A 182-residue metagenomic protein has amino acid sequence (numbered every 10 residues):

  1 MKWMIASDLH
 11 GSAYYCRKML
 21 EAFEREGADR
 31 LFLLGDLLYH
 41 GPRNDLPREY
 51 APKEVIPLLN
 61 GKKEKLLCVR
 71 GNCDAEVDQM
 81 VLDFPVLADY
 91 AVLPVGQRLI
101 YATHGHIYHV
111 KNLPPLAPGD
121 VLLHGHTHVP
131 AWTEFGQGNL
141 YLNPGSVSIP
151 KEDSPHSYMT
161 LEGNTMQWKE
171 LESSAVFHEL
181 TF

Functional and structural regions predicted by a protein language model:
K2-V95: Core catalytic region of metal-dependent phosphoesterases/phosphodiesterases, especially metallo-beta-lactamase-like
I5, F32, A102-H104, L123: Structural motif
L9, A51, A102-T103, V147: Long, contiguous hydrophobic alpha-helical segments, chiefly transmembrane helices and signal peptides
H40-R43, E76-Q79, Y101, V110-N112 (+1 more regions): Short acidic/glycine-rich loop or secondary-structure boundary segments that cap or lie
A88, G96-L99, H106-E179: Conserved beta-sheet core of the metallophosphoesterase superfamily
